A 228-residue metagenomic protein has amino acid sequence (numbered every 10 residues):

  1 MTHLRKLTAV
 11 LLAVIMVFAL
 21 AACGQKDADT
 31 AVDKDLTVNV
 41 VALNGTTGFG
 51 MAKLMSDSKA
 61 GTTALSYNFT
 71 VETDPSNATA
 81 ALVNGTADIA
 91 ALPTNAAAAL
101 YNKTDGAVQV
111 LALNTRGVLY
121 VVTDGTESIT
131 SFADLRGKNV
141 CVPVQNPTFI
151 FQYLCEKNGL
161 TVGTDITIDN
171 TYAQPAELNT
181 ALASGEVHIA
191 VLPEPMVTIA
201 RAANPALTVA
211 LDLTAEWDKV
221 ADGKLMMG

Functional and structural regions predicted by a protein language model:
F18-A22: C-terminal motif of bacterial Sec signal peptides marking the signal peptidase cleavage site
T30-D33, D124-N139, V162: Flexible hinge/capping segments at coil-to-helix
A31-T46, L65-V71, Q109, G137-C141 (+1 more regions): Short, well-ordered beta-strand elements
V38-V40, G106-N114, K138-C141, A210 (+1 more regions): A structural signal for short loop-to-beta-strand junctions that line the ligand-binding cleft of periplasmic/secreted
L43-N77, A81-V83, L100-K103, F149-K157: Short, polar/charged alpha-helical segment
K53-M55, L119-I129, D222-G228: A bilobed periplasmic-binding-protein/Venus flytrap-type ligand-binding module shared by bacterial periplasmic
S66-D74, A91, V162-Q174: Short beta-strand-to-loop elements that line the ligand-binding cleft of bilobed periplasmic-binding protein-like
N95-A96, I168-G228: Pocket-lining segment of extracytoplasmic ligand-binding domains
